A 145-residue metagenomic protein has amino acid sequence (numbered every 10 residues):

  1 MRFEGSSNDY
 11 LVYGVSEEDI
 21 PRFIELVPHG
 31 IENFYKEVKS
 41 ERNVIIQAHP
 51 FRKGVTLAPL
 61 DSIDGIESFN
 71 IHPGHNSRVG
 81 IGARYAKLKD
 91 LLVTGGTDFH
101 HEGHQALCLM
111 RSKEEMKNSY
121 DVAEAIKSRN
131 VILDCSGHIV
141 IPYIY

Functional and structural regions predicted by a protein language model:
M1: Short, glycine/charge-rich beta-strand/loop segments that flank catalytic centers and engage negatively charged groups
E4-R22, F51-Y145: Charged catalytic cores and adjacent phosphate/nucleic-acid-binding surfaces used for phosphate/nucleic-acid chemistry
Y10-R42: Binuclear metal-dependent hydrolase catalytic cores centered on His/Asp/Glu-rich metal-binding motifs
K39-S40, V44, L88, L92: Secondary-structure boundary elements
I45-P50: Short gly/ser/thr-rich secondary-structure transition/capping motifs
